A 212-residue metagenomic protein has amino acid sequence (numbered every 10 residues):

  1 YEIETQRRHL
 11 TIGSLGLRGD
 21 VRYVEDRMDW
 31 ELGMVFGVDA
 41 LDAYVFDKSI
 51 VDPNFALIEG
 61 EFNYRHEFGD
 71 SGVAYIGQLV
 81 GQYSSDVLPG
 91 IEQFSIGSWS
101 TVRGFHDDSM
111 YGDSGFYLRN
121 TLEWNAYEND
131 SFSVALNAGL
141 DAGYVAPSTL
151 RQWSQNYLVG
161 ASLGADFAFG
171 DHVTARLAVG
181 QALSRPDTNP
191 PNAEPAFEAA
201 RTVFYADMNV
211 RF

Functional and structural regions predicted by a protein language model:
Y1-S148, D187-A199, R211: C-terminal outer-membrane beta-barrel translocator/porin domains of Gram-negative envelope proteins and their
Y117, L158-D166, T174-L177, Y205: Short amphipathic alpha-helical surface patches that serve as generic macromolecular interface elements
L122-N125, G164-A168: Short basic/hydrophobic patches in alpha-helices and adjacent helix-turn junctions that form amphipathic surface motifs
A142-S162, A168: Outer-membrane beta-barrel transmembrane domain signature
F169-F212: Predominantly the C-terminal beta-signal and adjacent terminal strand-loop region of outer-membrane beta-barrel
